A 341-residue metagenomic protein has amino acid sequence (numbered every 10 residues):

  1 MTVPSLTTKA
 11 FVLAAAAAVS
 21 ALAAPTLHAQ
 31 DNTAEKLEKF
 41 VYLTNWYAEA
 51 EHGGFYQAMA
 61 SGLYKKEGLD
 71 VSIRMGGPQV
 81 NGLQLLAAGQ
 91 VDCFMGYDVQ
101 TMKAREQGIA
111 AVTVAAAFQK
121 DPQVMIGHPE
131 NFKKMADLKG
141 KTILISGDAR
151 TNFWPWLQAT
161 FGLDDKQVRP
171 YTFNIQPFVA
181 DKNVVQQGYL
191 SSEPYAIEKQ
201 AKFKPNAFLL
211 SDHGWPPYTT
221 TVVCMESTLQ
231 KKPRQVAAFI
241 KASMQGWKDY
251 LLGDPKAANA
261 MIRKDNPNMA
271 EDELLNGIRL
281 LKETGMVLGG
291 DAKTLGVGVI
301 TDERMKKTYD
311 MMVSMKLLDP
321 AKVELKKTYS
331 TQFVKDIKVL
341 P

Functional and structural regions predicted by a protein language model:
M1-L37, D336-P341: Short, low-complexity disordered leader/linker segments with a strong preference for bacterial N-terminal type II
D31-S191, F208-L210, P216: Short, glycine-/small- and polar/acidic-enriched structural segments that line small-molecule recognition paths
L63-K66, F161-L163, Q200-K202, N268-D272: Short helix-capping segments at alpha-helix termini
S72-I73, V80-N81, S211-D212, L275-K282 (+1 more regions): Short linear loop/turn motifs
V99, F173-E271: Pocket-lining segment of extracytoplasmic ligand-binding domains
K232-L317: Secondary-structure end/capping motifs
D302-P341: Conserved C-terminal helix/tail region of periplasmic/extracytoplasmic solute-binding proteins
